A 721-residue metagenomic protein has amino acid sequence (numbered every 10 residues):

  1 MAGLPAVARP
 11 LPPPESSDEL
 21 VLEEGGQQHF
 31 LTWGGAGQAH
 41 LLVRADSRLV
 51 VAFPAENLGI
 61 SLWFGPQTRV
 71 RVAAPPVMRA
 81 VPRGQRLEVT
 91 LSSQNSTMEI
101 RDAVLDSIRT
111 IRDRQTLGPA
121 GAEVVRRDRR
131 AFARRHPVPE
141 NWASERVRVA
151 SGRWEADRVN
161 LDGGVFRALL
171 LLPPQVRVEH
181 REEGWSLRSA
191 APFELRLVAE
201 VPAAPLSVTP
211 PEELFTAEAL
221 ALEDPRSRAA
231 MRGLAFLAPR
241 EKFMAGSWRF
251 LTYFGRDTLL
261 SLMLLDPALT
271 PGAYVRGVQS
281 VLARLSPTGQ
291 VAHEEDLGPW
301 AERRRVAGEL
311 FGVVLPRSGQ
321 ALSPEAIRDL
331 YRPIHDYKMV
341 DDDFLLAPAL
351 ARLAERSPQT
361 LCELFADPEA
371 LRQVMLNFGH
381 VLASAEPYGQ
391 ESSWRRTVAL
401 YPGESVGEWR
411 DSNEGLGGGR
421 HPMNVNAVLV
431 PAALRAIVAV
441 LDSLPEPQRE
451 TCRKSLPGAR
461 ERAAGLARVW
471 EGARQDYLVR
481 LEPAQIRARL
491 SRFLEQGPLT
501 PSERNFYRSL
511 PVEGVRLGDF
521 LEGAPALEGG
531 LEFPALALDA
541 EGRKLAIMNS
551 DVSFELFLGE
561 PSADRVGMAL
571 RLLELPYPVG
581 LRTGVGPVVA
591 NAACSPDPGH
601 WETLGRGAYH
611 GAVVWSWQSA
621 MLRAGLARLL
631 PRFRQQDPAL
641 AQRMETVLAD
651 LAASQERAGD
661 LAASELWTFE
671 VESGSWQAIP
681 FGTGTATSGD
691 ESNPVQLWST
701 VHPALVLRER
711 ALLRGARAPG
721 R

Functional and structural regions predicted by a protein language model:
M1-A230, E241-K242, G246-T258, P267-V275 (+11 more regions): Terminal accessory carbohydrate-recognition/targeting modules of carbohydrate-active enzymes
A190-F193, A238-P239, M244-A245, F254-T258 (+7 more regions): Short, well-ordered loop/turn elements at secondary-structure boundaries
V198-P202, A349, L558-E560: Structured loops at beta-to-helix junctions and adjacent beta-edge loops in soluble globular domains
A199-F215, A235-L237, E355-L364, L371 (+1 more regions): Extended, charge-enriched helical/coil interaction regions that scaffold DNA-processing and chromosome-maintenance
E212-F250, Q290-L297, A301, R305-S323 (+3 more regions): Extended glycan-interaction surfaces of carbohydrate-active proteins
E218, T270-R284, Q359-A385, S443-G523 (+2 more regions): Extended, well-ordered alpha-helical scaffold segments
L251-G389, A427, L434, E555 (+4 more regions): Aromatic-rich carbohydrate-recognition surfaces in CAZymes
F365-G407, G417-P445, L456: Aromatic- and glycine-enriched pocket-lining scaffold segments that form the walls of small-molecule binding clefts
